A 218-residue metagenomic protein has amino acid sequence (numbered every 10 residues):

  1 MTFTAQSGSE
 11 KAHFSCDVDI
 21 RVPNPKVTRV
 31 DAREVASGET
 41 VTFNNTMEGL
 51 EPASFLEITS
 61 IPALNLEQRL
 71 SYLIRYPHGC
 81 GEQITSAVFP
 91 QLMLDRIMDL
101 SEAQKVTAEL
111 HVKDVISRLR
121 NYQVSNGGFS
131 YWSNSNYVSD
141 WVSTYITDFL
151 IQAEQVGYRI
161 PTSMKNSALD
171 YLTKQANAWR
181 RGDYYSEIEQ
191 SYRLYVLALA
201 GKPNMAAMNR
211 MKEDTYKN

Functional and structural regions predicted by a protein language model:
M1-Y184, Q190-G201, M205-N209: Extended, solvent-exposed functional surface patches
N209-N218: Short, intrinsically disordered, charge-balanced linker/junction segments flanking boundaries in proteins
